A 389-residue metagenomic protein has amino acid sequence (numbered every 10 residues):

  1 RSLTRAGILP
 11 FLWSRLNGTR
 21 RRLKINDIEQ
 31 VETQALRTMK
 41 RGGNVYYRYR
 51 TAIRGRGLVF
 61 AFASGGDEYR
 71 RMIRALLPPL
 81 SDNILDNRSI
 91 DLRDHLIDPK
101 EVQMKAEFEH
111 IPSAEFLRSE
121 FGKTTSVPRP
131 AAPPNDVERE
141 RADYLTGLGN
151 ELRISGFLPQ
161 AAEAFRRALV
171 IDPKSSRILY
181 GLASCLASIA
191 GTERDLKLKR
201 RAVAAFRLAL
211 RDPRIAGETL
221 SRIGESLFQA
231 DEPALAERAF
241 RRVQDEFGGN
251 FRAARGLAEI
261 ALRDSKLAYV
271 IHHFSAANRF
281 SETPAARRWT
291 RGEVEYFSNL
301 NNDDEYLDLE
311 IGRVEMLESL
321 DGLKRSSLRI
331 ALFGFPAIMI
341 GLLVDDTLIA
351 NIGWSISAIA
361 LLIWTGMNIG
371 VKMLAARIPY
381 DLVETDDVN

Functional and structural regions predicted by a protein language model:
S2-M72, I90-D94: Non-transmembrane, membrane-adjacent beta-strand/coil modules in membrane-associated proteins and peripheral
A61-S155: Terminal and domain-flanking low-complexity segments
Y144, I178, T219, A253 (+1 more regions): TPR alpha-solenoid repeat register
